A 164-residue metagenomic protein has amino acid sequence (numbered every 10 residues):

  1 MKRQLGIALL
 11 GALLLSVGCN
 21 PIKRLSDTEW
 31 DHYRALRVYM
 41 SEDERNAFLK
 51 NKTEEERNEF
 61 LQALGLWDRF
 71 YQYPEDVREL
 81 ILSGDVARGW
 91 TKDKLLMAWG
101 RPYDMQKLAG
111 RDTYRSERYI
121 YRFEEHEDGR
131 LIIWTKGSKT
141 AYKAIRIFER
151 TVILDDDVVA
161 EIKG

Functional and structural regions predicted by a protein language model:
M1-A8: Bacterial N-terminal signal peptides that target proteins for export
A8-L9, D155: Intrinsically disordered, low-complexity segments enriched in polar/charged small residues
S16-G18: C-terminal motif of bacterial Sec signal peptides marking the signal peptidase cleavage site
N20-G164: Residues within mature, well-folded domains
